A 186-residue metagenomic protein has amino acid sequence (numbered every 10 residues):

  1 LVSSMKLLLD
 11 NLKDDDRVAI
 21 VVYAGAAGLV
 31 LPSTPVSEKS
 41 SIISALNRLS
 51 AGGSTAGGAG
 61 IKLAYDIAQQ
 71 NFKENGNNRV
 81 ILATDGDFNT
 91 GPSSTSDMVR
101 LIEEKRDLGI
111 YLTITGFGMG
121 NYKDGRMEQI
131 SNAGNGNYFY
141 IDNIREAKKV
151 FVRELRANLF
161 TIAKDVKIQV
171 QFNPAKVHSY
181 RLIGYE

Functional and structural regions predicted by a protein language model:
L1-Q169, P174: Exposed acidic/Ser/Thr-rich ligand/metal-binding surfaces
D142, H178-E186: Solvent-exposed beta-strand/loop surfaces of large extracellular or lumenal domains
